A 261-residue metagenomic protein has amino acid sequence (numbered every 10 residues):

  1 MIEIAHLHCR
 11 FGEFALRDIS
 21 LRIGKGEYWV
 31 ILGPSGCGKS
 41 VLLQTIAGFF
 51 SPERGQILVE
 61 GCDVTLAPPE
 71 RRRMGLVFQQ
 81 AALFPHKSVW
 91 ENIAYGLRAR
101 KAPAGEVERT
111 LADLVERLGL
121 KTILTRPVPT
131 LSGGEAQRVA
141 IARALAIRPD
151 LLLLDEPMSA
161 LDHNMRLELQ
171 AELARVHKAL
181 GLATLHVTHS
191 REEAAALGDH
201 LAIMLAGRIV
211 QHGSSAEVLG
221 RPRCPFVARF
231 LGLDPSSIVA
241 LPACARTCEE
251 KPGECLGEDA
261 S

Functional and structural regions predicted by a protein language model:
D63, G105-I123, A174-R175: Conserved ABC ATPase "signature" region
K87-A94: Short coil-to-helix segment of the ABC ATPase nucleotide-binding domain corresponding to the Q-loop/switch region
P127-L131, E135: Conserved ABC ATPase signature
A146-D150: A short, proline-enriched helix->beta-strand linker immediately N-terminal to the Walker B motif in ABC-type P-loop
L152-E156: Catalytic Walker B motif of ABC-type/P-loop ATPase nucleotide-binding domains
H212-G213, R221: ABC ATPase "signature
